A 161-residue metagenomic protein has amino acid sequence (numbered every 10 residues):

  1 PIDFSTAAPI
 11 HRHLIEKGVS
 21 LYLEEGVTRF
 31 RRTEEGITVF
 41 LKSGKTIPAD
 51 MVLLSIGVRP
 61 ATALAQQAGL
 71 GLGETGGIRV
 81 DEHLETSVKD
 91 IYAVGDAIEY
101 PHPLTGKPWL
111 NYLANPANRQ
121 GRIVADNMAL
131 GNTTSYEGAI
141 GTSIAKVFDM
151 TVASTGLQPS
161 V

Functional and structural regions predicted by a protein language model:
P1-R29, L113-A117, S135-P159: Rossmann-like dinucleotide-binding cores of NAD(P)H-dependent redox enzymes
I15-S20, L70, E99, D126-T134: Generic secondary-structure signature for well-ordered alpha-helical cores
R31-T33: Short beta-strand/loop element within the Bergerat-fold HATPase_c
E35-T38: Short, hydrophobic/aromatic-rich segments at coil-to-beta transitions
F40, K45-N127: FAD-site-proximal beta/loop scaffold in flavoenzymes
V80-D81, G131-N132, G156-S160: Intrinsically disordered, low-complexity boundary segments flanking structured domains
L104, G131-G138: Acidic/polar loop patches that form or flank catalytic/metal-binding clefts of enzymes that bind anionic ligands
